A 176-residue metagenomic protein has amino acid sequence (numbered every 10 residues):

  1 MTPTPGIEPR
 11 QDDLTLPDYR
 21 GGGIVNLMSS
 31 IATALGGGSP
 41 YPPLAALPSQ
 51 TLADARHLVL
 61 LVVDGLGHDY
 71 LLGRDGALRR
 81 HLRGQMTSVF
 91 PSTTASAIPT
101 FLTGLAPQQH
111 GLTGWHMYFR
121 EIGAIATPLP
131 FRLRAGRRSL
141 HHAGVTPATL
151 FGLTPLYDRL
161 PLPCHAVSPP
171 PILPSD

Functional and structural regions predicted by a protein language model:
M1-P40, R74-L82, T87-D176: His/Asp/Glu-rich, glycine-adjacent segments that coordinate divalent cations and/or stabilize oxyanion chemistry on
P43-A55: A short acidic-Thr-Gly-centered motif at the start of a beta-strand
P43-L44, D64, R83-G84: Short secondary-structure boundary micro-motifs
A55-H68, F101: Beta-strand elements within well-structured catalytic alpha/beta cores of enzymes that handle phosphate/sulfate esters
L71: Active-site-flanking alpha-helical
